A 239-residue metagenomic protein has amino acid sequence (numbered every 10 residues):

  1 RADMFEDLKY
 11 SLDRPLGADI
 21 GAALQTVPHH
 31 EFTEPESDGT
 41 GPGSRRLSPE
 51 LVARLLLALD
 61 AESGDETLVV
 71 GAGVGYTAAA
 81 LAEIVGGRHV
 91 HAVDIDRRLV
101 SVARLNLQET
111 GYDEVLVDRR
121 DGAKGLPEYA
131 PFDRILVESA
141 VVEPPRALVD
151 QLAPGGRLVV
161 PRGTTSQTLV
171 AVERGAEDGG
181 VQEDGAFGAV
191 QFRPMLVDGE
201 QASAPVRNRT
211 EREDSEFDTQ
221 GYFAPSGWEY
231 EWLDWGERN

Functional and structural regions predicted by a protein language model:
R1-A80, I84, R98-V115, Q167 (+3 more regions): Class I SAM-dependent transferase core
P28, D133, Q220-A224: Poly-acidic low-complexity segments
A61-T168, R174-G175: Conserved nucleotide-cofactor-binding alpha/beta core module
R162-N239: SAM/dcSAM-binding transferase cores
